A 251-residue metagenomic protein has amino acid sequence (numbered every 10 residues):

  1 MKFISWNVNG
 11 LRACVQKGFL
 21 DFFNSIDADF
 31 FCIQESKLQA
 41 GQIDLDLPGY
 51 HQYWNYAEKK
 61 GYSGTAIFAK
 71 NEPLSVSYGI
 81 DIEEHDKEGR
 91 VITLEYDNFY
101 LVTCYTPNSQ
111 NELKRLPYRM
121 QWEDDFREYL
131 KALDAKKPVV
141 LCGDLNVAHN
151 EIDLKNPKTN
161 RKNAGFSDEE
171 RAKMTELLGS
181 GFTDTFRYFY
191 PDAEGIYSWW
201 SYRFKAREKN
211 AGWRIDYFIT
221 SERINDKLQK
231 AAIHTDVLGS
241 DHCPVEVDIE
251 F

Functional and structural regions predicted by a protein language model:
M1-L47, A57-S63, H149, E176-L177: N-terminal, active-site-proximal structural segment of metallo-dependent hydrolase catalytic domains
M1-N9, N98-Q110, C142: Active-site-proximal beta-strand elements of phosphoester/diester hydrolases
N7, F23-G41, L101, L130-E151 (+4 more regions): Active-site beta-strand/loop signature of hydrolases that rely on acidic residues for catalysis
K37, Q42-S109: Structured beta-strand-rich core segments of catalytic domains in phosphoester-bond hydrolases
H51, D125-A211, I215: Metal-dependent phosphoesterases centered on the DNase I-like endonuclease/exonuclease/phosphatase
K60-S75, I196, F204-D226: Conserved beta strand-loop-helix elements of the APE1-like EEP
K70, L94-D97, S221-E222, V247-F251: Active-site beta-strand termini and strand-to-loop segments that position acidic
D81-I82, P107-E123, K158-N163: Surface-exposed cleft-lining segments at the edges of enzyme active sites
